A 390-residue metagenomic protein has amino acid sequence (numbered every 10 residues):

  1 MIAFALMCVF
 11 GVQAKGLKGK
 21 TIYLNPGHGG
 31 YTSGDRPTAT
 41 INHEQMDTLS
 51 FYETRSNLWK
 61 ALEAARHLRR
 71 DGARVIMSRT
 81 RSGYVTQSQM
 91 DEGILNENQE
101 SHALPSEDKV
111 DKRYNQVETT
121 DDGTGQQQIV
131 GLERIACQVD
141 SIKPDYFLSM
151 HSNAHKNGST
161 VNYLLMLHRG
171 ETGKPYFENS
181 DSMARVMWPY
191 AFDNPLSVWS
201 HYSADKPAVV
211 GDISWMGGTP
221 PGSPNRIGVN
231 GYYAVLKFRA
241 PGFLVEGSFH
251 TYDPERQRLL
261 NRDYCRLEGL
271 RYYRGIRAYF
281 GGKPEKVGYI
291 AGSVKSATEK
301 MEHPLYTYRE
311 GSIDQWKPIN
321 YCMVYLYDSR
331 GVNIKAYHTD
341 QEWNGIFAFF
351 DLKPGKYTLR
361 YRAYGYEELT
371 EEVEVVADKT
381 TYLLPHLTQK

Functional and structural regions predicted by a protein language model:
M1, A5, V9-K390: Catalytic-site microenvironment of enzymes that process N-acetyl-hexosamine-containing cell-wall polysaccharides
